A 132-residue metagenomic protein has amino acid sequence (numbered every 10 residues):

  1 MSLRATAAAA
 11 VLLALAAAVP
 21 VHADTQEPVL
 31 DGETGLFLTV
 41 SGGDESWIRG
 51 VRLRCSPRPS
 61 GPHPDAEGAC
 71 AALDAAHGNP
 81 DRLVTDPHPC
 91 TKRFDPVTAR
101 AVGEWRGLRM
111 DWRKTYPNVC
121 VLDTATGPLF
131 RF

Functional and structural regions predicted by a protein language model:
M1-T98, V102, L108-F132: N- and C-terminal low-complexity/disordered segments
